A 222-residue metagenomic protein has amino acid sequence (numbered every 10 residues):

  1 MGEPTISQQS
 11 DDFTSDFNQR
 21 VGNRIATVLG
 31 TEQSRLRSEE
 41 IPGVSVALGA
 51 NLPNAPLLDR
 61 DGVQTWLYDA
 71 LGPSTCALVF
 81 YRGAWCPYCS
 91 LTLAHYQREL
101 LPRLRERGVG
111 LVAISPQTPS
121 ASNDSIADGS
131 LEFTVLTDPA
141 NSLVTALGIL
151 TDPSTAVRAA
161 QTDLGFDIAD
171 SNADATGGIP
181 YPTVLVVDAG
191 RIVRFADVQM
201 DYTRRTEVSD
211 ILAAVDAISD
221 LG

Functional and structural regions predicted by a protein language model:
M1-P53: N-terminal targeting signals for export/organelle localization
R35-N54, D167-L185: Alpha-helix-centered segments that form part of catalytic cores
L58-R60, V187: A generic structural motif
L67-Y96: Short active-site neighborhood of thiol/selenol oxidoreductases, capturing the structured segment around
L93-A146: Structural microenvironment flanking redox-active thiols in thiol-disulfide oxidoreductases
D138-R204: Thiol/selenol-based redox catalytic cores and closely related redox-interacting motifs
Y202-L221: A short, polar/charged loop-to-alpha-helix boundary motif
